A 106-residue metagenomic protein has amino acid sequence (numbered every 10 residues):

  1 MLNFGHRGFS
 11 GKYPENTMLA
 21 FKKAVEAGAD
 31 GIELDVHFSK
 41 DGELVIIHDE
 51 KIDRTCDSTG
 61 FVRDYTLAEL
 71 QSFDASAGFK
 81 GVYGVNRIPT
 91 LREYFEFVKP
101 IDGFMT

Functional and structural regions predicted by a protein language model:
M1-T106: Phosphate-group recognition and catalysis centered on beta-loop-alpha active-site segments
